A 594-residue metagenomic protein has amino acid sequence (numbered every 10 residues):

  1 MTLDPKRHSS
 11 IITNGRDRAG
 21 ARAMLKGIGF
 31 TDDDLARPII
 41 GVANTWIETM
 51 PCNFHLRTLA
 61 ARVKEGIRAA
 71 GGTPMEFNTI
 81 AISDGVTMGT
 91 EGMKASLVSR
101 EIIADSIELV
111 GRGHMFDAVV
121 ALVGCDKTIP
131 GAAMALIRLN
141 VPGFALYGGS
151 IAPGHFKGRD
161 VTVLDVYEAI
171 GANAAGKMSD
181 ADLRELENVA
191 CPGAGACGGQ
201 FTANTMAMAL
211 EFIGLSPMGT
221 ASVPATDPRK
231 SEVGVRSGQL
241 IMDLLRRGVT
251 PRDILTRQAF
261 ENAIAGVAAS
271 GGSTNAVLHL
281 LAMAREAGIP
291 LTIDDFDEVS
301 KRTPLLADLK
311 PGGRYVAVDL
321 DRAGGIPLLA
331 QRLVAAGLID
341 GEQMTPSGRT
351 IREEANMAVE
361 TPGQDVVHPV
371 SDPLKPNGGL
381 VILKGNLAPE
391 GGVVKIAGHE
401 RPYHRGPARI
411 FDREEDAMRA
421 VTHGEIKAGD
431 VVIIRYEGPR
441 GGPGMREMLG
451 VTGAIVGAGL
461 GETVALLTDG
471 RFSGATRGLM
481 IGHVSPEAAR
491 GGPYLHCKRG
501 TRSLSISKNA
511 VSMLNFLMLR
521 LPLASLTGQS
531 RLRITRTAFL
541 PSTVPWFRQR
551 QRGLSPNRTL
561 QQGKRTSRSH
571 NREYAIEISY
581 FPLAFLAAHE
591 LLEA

Functional and structural regions predicted by a protein language model:
M1-F54, L59-N78, G85-V86, E91-S96 (+4 more regions): Catalytic or ion-coupling anion/metal-binding cores of large enzyme and transporter domains
S96-D105: Glycine-rich, highly charged phosphate/nucleotide-binding loops
G111-A132, F144-Y147: A short, small-residue-rich loop immediately preceding and capping a beta-strand
R572, F581-P582, L586: Short hydrophobic targeting helices and cationic amphipathic motifs that mediate membrane/organellar targeting
E590-E593: Short, intrinsically disordered C-terminal tails of secreted or membrane-associated proteins
